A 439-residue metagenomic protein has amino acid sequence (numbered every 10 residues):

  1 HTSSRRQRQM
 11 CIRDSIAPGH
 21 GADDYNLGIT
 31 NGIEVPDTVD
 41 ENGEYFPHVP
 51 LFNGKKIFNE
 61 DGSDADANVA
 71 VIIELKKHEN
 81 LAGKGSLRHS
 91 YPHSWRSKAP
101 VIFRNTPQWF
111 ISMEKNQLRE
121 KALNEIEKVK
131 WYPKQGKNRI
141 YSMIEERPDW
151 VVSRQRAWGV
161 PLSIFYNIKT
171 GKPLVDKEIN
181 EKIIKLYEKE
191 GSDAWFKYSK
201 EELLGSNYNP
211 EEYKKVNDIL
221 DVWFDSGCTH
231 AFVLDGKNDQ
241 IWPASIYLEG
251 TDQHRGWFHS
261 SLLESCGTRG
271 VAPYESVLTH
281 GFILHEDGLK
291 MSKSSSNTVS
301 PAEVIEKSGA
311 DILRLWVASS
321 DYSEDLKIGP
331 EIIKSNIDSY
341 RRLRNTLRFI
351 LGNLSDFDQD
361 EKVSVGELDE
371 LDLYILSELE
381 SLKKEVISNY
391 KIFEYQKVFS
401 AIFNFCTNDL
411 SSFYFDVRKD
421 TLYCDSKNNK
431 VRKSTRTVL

Functional and structural regions predicted by a protein language model:
H1-R8, I12: Single conserved hydrophobic/aromatic residue that forms the stacking wall/gate of nucleotide- or nucleobase-binding
Q9, G32-G43, R156-W158, K177 (+1 more regions): Alpha-helical recognition segments enriched in aromatics with Gly/Pro capping that present substrate-recognition
R13-D176, L289, S295-S339, R344 (+1 more regions): Residue patterns forming the tRNA-binding/recognition surfaces of aminoacyl-tRNA synthetases and related DALR
Q155, A231-N238, W242, S265-C266 (+5 more regions): Structural motif corresponding to the C-terminal cap of alpha-helices
Y166, Y213, F357-K384, F415-L439: Acidic, turn-prone loop/beta-hairpin segments
N345-G352, F357: Short, charge-rich, low-complexity alpha-helical interaction segments
